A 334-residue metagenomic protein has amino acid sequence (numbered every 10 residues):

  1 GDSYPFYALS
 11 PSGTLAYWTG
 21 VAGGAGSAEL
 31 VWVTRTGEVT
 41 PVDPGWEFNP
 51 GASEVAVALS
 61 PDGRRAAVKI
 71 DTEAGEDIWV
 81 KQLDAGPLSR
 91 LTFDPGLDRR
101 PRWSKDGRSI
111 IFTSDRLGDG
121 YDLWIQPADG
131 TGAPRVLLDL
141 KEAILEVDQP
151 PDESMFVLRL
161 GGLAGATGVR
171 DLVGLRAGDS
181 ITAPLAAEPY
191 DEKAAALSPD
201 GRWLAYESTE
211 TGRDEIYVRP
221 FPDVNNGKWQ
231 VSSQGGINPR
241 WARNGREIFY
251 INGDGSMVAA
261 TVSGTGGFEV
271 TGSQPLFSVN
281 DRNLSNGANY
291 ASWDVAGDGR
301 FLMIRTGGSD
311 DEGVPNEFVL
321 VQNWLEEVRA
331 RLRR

Functional and structural regions predicted by a protein language model:
G1-W18, G45-K69, F93-D115, D139-G162 (+3 more regions): Conserved beta-propeller blade repeats
T14, A22-P41, R65, K69-R90 (+9 more regions): Beta-propeller blade-edge and WD-like acidic-aromatic loop motif
I304: Active-site and glycan-interaction determinants of carbohydrate-active enzymes
